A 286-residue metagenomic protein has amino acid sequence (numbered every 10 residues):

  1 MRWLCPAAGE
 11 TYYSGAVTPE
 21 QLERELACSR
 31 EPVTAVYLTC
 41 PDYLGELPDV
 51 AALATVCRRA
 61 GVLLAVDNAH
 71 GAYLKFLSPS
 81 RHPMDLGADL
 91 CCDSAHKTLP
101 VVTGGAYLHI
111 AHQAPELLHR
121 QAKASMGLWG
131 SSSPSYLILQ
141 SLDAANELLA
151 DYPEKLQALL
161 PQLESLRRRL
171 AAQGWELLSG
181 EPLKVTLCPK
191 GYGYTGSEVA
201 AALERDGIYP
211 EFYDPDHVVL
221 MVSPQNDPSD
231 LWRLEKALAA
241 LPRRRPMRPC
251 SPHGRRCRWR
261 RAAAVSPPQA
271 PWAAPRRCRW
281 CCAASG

Functional and structural regions predicted by a protein language model:
M1, C5-P6, A237-P242, A284-G286: Short, intrinsically disordered, charge-balanced linker/junction segments flanking boundaries in proteins
M1-E176: Conserved PLP-enzyme active-site core in the AAT-like
C5, C40-D42, N68, S179 (+3 more regions): Short, structured patches in soluble enzyme cores that scaffold and shape functional sites
A8, Y43, K97-T98, Q113-P115 (+4 more regions): Short, glycine-/Ser/Thr-/acidic-enriched flexible segments
T103, L137, S179-L183, F212-V218 (+1 more regions): Short Gly/Ser/Thr- and Asp/Glu-enriched loop/turn motifs at secondary-structure junctions
L156-D206, H217-S251, R255-W259: Conserved PLP-binding catalytic core of the aspartate aminotransferase-like
G207-E211: A short linear hydrophobic-aromatic micro-motif
P246-G286: C-terminal accessory/binding modules appended to enzymatic or scaffolding proteins
